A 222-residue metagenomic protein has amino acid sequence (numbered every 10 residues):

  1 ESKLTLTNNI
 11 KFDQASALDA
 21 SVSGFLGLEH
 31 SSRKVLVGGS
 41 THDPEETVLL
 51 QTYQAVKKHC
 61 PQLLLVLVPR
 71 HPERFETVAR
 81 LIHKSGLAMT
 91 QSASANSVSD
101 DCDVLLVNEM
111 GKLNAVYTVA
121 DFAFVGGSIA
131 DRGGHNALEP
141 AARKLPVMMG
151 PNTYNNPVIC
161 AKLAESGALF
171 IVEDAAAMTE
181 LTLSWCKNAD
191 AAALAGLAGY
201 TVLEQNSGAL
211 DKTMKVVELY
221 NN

Functional and structural regions predicted by a protein language model:
E1-N222: Nucleotide-activated sugar donor-binding and catalytic core shared by glycosyltransferases and related lipid-linked
